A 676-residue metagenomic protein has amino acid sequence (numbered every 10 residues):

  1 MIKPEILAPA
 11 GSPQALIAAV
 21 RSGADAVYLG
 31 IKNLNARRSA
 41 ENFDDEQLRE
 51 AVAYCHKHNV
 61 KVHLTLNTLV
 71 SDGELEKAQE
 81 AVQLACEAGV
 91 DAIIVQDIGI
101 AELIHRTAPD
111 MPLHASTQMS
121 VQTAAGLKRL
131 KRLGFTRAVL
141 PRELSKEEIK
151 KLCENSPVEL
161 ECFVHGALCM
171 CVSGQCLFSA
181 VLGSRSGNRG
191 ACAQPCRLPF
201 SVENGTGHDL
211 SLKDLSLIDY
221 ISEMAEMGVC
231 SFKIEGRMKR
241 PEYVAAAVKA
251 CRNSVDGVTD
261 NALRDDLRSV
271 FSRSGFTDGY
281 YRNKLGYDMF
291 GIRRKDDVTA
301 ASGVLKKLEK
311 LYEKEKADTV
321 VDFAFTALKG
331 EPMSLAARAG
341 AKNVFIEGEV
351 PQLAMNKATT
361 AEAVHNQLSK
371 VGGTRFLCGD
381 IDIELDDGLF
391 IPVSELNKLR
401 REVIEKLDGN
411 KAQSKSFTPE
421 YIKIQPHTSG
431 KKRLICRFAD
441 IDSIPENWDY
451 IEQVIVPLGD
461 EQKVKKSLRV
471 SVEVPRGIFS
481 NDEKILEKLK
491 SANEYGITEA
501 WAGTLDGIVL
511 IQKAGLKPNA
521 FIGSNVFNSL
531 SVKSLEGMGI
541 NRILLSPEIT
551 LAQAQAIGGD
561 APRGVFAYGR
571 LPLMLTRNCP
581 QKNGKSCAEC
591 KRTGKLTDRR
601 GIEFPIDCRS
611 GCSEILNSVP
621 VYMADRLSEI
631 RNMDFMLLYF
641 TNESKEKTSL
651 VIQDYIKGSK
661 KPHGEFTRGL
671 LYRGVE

Functional and structural regions predicted by a protein language model:
M1-S22, A26-A36, R49-V52, H58-C86 (+5 more regions): Surface-exposed amphipathic alpha-helical tracts and adjacent flexible/coil segments at the periphery of soluble enzymes
A36-N42: Short glycine-enriched, charge-decorated loop/helix-capping segments at active-site entrances that position
F43-L48: Glycine-rich, highly charged phosphate/nucleotide-binding loops
M119-T123: Conserved phosphate-binding/catalytic loop of the ribokinase/pfkB sugar-kinase fold
